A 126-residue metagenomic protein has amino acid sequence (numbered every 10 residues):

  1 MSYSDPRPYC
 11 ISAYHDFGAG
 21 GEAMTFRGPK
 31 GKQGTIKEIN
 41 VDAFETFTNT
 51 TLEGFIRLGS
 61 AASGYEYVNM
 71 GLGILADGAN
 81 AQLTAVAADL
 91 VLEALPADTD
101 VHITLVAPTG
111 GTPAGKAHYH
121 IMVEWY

Functional and structural regions predicted by a protein language model:
S2-Y126: Surface-exposed, low-hydrophobicity beta-strand/loop segments enriched in small/polar/acidic residues
